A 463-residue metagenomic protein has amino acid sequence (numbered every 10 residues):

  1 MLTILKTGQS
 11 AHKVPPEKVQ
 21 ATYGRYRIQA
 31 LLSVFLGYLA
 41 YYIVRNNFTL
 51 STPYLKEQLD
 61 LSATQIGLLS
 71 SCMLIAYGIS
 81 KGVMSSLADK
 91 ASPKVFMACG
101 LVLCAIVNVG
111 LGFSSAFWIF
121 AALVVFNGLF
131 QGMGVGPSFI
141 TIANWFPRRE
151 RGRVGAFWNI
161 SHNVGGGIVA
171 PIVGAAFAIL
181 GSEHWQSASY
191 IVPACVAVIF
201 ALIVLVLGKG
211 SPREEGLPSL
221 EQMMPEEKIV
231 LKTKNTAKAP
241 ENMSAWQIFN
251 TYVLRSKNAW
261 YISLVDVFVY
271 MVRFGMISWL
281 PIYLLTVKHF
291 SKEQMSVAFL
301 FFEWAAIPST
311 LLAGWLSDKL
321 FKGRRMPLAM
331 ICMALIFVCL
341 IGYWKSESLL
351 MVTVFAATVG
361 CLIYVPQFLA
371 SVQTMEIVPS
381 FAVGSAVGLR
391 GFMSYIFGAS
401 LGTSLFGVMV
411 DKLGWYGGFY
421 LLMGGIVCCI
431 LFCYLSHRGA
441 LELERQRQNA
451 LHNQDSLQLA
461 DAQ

Functional and structural regions predicted by a protein language model:
F48-T52, Y252-L311, Q367, S371 (+1 more regions): Extracytoplasmic gate region of multi-pass secondary transporters
I79-W118: Conserved MFS/SLC helix-loop-helix module at the cytosolic interface between two early adjacent transmembrane helices
S80-S92, T310-K322, V410: Helix-to-loop junctions at the C-terminal end of transmembrane segments in multipass secondary transporters
K90-L101, K319-M333: Cytoplasmic membrane-interface "Motif A"-like loop-to-helix N-cap segments of 12-TM Major Facilitator Superfamily
L123-S161: Cytoplasmic helix-loop-helix junction between adjacent transmembrane helices in 12-TM secondary transporters
R153-P171, M393-G402: Glycine-rich segments within core transmembrane alpha-helices of 12-TM secondary carriers
W158-P212: Helix-loop-helix hairpin linking two adjacent transmembrane segments in secondary transporters
G323-A370: C-terminal transmembrane helical hairpin of 12-TM major facilitator-type secondary transporters
